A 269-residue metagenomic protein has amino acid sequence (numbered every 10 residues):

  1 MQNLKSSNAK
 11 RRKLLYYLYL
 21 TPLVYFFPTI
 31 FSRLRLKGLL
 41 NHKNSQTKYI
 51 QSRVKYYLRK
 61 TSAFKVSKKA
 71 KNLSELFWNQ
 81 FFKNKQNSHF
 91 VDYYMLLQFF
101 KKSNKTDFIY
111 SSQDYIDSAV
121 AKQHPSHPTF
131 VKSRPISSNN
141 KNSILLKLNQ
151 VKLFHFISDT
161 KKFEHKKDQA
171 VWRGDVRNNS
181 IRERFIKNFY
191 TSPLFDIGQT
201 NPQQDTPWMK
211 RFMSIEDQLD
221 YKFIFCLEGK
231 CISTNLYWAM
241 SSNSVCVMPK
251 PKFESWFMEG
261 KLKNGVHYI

Functional and structural regions predicted by a protein language model:
M1-P207: Secretory-pathway glycan-assembly enzymes, especially type II membrane glycosyltransferases that use nucleotide-sugar
K102-S103, K161-K166, E216-L219, M240 (+1 more regions): Extracellular/periplasmic catalytic domains that process cell-envelope and extracellular macromolecules
K122, R182-R184, M209, Y237 (+2 more regions): Generic alpha-helix signal with a bias toward terminal, lower-confidence helices and secondary-structure junctions
H155-I157, K210-F212, S233-T234, S255: Eukaryotic intrinsically disordered and solvent-exposed regulatory patches
D205-E216: Beta-rich nucleic-acid/ligand-interaction surfaces
Q218-I269: Catalytic binding pocket for nucleotide-activated donors in carbohydrate/polymer assembly enzymes
